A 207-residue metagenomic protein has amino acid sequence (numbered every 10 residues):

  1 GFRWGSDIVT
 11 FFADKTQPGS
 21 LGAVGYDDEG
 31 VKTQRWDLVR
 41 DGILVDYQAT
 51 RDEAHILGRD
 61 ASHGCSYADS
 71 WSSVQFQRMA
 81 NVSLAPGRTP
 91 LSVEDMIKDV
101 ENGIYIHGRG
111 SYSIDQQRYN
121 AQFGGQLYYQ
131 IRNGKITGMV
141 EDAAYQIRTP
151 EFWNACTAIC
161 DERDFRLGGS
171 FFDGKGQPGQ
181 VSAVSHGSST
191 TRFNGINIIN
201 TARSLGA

Functional and structural regions predicted by a protein language model:
G1-A207: N-terminal small-residue-enriched
